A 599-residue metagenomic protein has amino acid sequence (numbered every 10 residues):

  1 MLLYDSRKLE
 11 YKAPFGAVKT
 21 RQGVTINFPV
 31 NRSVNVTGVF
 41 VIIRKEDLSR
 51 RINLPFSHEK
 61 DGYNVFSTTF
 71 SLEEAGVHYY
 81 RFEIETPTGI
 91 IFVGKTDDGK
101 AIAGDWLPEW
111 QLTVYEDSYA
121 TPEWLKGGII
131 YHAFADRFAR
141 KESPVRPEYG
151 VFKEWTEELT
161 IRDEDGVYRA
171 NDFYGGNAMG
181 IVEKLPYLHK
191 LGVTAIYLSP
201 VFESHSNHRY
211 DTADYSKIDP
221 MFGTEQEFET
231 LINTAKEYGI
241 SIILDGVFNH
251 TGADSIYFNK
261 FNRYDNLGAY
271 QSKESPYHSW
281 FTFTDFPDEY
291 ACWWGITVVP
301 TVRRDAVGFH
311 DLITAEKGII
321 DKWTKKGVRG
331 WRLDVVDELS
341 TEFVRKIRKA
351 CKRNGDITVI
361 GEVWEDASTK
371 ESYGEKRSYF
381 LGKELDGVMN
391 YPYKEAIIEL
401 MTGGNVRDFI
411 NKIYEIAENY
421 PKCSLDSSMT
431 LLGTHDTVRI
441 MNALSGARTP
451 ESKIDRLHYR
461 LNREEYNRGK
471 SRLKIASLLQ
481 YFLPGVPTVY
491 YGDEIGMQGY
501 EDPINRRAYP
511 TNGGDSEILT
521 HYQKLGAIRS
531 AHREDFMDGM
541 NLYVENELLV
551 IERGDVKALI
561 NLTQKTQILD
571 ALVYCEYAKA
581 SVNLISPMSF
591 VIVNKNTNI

Functional and structural regions predicted by a protein language model:
M1-I130, F134, A139-R140, E148 (+8 more regions): Carbohydrate-interacting/catalytic domains
F28, A133, L188, L198 (+10 more regions): Conserved, mostly hydrophobic/aromatic
F134-T194, V201-K326, V344-R353, T369: Substrate-binding/active-site clefts of carbohydrate-active enzymes
D136, Y373-G374, F380, M429-L461 (+1 more regions): Aromatic/acidic polysaccharide-binding cleft in carbohydrate-active enzymes
T194-I196, R329, I357, P487: Short acidic/polar active-site loop segments enriched in Thr and Asp
Y210-I218, T297, L457, D502-T511 (+1 more regions): Short glycine/proline- and charge-enriched loop/turn segments that cap or connect secondary-structure elements
I232, K236-I240, H250, S255-N266 (+4 more regions): Active-site-proximal helices and loops of the catalytic beta/alpha 8
R407-I410, P450-K474, A531: Aromatic-anchored helix/helix-loop segment that forms the rim or "lid" of small-molecule/cofactor binding pockets
